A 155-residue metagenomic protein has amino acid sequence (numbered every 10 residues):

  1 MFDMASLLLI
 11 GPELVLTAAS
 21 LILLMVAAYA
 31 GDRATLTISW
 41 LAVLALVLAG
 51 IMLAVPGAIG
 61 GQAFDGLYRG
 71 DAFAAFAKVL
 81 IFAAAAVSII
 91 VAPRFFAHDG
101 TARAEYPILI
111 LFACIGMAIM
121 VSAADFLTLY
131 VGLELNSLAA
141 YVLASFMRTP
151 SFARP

Functional and structural regions predicted by a protein language model:
M1-P155: Alpha-helical transmembrane segments of multi-pass membrane proteins predominantly involved in bioenergetics
